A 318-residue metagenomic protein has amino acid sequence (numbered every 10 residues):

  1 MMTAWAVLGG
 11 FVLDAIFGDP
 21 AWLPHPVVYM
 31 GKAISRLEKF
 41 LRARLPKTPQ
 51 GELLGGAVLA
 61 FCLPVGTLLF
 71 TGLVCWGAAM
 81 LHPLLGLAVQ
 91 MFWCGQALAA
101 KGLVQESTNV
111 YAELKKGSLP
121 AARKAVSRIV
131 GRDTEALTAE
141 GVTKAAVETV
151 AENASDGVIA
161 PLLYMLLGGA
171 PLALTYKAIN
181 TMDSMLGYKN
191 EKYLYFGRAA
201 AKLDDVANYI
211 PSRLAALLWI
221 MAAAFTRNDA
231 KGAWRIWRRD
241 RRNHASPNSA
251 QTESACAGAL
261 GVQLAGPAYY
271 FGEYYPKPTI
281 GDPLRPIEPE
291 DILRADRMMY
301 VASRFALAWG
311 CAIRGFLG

Functional and structural regions predicted by a protein language model:
M1-T175, I179, G187-G318: Hydrophobic alpha-helical transmembrane segments
S184: Glycine-rich phosphate/dinucleotide-binding loop and adjoining beta-alpha-beta core of small-molecule
